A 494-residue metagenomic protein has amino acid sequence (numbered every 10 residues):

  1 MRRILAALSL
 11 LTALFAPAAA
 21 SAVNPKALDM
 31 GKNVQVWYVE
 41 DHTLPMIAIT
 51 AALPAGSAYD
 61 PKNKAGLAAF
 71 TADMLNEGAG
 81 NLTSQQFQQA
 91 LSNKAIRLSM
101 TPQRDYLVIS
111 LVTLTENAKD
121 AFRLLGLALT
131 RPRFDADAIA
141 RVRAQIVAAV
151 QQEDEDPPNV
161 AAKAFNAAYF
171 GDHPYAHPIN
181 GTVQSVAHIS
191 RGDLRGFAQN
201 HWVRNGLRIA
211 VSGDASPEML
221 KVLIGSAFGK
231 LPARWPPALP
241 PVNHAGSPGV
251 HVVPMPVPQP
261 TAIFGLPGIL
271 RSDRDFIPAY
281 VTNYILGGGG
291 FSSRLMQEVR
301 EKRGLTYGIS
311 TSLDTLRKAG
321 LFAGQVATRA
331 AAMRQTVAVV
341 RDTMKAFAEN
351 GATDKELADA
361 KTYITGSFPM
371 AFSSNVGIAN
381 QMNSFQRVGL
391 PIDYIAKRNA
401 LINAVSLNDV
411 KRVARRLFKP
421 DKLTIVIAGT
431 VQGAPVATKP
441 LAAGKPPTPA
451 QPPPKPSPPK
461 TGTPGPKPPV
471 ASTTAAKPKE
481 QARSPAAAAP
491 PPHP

Functional and structural regions predicted by a protein language model:
M1-L8: Bacterial N-terminal signal peptides that target proteins for export
F15-P17: N-terminal signal peptide c-region/cleavage motif recognized by signal peptidases
A22-A52: Mature N-terminal segment immediately following signal peptide/propeptide cleavage in secreted/periplasmic
N24-P25, T50-T115, E155, P178 (+1 more regions): M16/MPP (pitrilysin/insulinase) zinc-metallopeptidase core fold and M16-derived inactive scaffolds
D29, W37, Q86-W235, V252 (+5 more regions): Charge-rich, well-structured scaffold segments of protease-associated domains
D41, T50-A52, P236-S292: His/Glu-based metal-binding/catalytic segments typifying zinc-dependent metallopeptidases
H42-L44, A55-Y59, N81, T115-A118 (+7 more regions): Solvent-exposed loop/turn segments at secondary-structure junctions within structured extracellular/periplasmic domains
P478, A482-H493: N-terminal propeptides/low-complexity segments immediately following signal peptides in secreted or periplasmic proteins
